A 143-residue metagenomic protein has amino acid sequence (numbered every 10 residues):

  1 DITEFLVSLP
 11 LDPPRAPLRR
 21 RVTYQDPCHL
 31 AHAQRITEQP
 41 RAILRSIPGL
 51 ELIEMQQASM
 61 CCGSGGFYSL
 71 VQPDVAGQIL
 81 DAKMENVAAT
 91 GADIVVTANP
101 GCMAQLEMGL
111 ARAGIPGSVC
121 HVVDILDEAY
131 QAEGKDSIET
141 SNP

Functional and structural regions predicted by a protein language model:
D1-P143: Iron-sulfur cluster-binding electron-transfer modules in prokaryotic oxidoreductases
